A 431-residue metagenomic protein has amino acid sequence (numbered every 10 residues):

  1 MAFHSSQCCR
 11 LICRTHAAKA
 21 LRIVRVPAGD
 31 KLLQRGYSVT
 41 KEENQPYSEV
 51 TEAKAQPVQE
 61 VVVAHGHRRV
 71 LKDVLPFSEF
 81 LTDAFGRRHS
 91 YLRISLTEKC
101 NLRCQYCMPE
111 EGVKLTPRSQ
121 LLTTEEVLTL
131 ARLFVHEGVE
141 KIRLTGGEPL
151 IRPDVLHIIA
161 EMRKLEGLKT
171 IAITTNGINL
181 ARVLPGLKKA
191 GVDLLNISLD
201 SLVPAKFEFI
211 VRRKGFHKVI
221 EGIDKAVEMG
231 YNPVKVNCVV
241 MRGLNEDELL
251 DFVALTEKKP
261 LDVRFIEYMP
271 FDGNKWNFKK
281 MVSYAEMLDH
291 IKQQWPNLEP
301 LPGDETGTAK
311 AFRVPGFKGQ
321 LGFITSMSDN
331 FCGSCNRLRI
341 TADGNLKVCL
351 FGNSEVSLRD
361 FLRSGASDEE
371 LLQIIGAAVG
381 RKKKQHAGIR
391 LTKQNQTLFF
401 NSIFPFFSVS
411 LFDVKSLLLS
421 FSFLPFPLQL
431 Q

Functional and structural regions predicted by a protein language model:
A2-R93, K99-R103, H290-P300, R381 (+2 more regions): Flexible, acidic/Gly-rich N-terminal and inter-domain linker regions that tether and position cofactor-handling modules
A84-E125, H136-E137: Canonical Radical SAM [4Fe-4S] cluster-binding loop centered on the CxxxCxxC motif and its immediate flanking residues
L102, P204-A205, N330, V356: Glycine-centered loop/turn positions within well-structured domains that cap or flank conserved ligand/cofactor-binding
G112-P117, A181, V203-I210, D272-N277 (+1 more regions): A short acidic, helix-capping loop that chelates divalent metal ions and anchors anionic groups
T124-R143, R152-I266: Radical SAM/AdoMet-radical enzyme domain recognition
E148: Conserved G/P- and acidic residue-centered "switch" motifs that form tight phosphate/ATP-binding loops in soluble
F271-R390: Accessory C-terminal segments flanking Radical SAM cores
F407-F426: Hydrophobic alpha-helical signal peptides and transmembrane signal-/tail-anchor segments that drive secretory-pathway
